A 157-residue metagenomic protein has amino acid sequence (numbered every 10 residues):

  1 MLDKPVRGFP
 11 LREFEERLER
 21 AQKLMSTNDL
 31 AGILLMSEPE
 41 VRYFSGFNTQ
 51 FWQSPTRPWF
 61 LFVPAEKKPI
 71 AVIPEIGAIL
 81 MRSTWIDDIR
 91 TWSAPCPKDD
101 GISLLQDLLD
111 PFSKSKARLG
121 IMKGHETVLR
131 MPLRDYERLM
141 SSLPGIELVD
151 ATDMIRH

Functional and structural regions predicted by a protein language model:
M1-D3, E13, P97-H157: Flexible, acidic/His-enriched mid-domain "rim/lid" segments that flank
M1-S103, D107: N-terminal accessory/capping or targeting/presequence segment of soluble
